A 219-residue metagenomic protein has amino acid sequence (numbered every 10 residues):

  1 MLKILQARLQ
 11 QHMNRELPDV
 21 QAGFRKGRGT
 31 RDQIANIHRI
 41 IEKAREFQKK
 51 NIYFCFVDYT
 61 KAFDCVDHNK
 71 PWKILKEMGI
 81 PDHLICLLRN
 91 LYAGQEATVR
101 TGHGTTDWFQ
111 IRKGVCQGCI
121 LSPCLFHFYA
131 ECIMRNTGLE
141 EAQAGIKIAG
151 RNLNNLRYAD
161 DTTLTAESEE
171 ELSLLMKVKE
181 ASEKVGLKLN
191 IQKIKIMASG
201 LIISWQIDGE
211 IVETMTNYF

Functional and structural regions predicted by a protein language model:
M1-F219: Nucleotidyl polymerases of mobile genetic elements and RNA viruses
